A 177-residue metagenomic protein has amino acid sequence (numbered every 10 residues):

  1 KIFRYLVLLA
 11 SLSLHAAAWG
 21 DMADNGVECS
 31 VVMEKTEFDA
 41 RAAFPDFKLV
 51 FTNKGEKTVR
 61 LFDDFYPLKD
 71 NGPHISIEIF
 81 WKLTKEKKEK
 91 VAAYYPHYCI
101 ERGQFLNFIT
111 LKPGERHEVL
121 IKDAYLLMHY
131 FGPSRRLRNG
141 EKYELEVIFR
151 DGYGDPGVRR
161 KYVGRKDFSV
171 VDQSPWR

Functional and structural regions predicted by a protein language model:
Y5-H15: Bacterial N-terminal signal peptides
W19, P113-R177: Surface-exposed edge beta-strand/loop patches
W19-G26: Proline/serine/threonine-rich low-complexity linkers at boundaries of modular beta-sandwich domains
S30-T36, R102-N107, H129-G132: Short structured motifs
E37-A43: Short, solvent-exposed loop/linker segments at the N-terminal edge of repeated beta-sheet extracellular domains
P45-F47, H117: Hydrophobic core residues within well-ordered beta-strands of beta-rich domains
L49-E56: Asparagine-centered strand-capping/turn motif at beta-strand->loop junctions
F62-L111: The feature marks short-to-medium sequence segments in extracytoplasmic or secretory-pathway proteins
